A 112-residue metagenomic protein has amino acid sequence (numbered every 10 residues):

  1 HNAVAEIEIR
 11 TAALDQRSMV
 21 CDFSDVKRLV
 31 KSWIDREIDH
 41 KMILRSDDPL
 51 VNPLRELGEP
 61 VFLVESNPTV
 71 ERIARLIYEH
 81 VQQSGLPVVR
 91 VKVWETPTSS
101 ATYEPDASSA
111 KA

Functional and structural regions predicted by a protein language model:
H1-A112: Charge-rich, low-complexity N-terminal segments
